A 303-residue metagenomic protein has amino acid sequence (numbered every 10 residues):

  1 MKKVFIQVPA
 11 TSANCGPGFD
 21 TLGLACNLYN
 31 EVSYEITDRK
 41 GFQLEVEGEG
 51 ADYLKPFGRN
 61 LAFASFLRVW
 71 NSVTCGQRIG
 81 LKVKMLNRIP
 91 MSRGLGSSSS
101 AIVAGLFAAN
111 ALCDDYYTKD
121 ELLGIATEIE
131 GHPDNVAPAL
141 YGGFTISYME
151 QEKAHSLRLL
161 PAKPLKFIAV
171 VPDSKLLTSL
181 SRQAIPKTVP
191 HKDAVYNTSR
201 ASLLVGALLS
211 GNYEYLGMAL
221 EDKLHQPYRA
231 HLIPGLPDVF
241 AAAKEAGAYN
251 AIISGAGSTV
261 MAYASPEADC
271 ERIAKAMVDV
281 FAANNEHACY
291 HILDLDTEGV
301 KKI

Functional and structural regions predicted by a protein language model:
M1-R93, A111, D115-Y117, L295-E298 (+1 more regions): ATP-binding N-lobe of GHMP and related small-molecule kinases
S12-N14, G18-A25, S92-I102, E130-T145: FAD-binding core of FAD-dependent oxidoreductases, characterized by glycine-rich FAD pyrophosphate-binding loops
N14, G23-C26, C75-G76, I129-E130 (+5 more regions): Solvent-exposed alpha-helices and their adjacent loops that cap or buttress functional pockets in soluble metabolic
L28, L95-K119, L140-G142, E150: DPxDG-like acidic metal-binding loop motif
E35, A139-Y141, T145-E150, M261-S265 (+1 more regions): Short beta-strand-to-turn element immediately C-terminal to the catalytic PLP-Schiff-base lysine in fold type I
Y117-P164, A251, G257: Alpha/beta catalytic cores of group-transfer enzymes, especially the acyltransferase/condensing modules of polyketide
P164-A241, E245: Acyltransferase
L208-I303: Glycine-rich, charge-dense phosphate/pyrophosphate-binding loop(s) and the adjacent flexible "lid"/catalytic subdomain
